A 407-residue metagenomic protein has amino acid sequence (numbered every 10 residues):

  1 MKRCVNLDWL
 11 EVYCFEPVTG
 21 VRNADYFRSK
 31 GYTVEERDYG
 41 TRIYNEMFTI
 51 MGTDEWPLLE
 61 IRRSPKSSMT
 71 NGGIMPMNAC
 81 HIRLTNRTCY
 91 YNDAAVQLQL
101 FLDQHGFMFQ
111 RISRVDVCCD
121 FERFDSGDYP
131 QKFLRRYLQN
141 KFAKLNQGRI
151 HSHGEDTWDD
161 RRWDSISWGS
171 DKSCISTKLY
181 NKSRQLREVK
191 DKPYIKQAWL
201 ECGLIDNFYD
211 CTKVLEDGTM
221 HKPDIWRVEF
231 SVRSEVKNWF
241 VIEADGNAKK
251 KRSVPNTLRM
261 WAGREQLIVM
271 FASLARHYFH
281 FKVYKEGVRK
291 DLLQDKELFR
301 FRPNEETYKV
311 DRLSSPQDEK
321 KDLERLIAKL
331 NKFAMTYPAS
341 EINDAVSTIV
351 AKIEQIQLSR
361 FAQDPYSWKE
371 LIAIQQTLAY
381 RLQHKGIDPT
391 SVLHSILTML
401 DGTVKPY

Functional and structural regions predicted by a protein language model:
M1-D311, D322-Y407: Structured, helix-rich domain cores that form ligand/interaction pockets
S314-E319: Mobile genetic element proteins and their domesticated derivatives, centered on retroelements and DNA transposons
